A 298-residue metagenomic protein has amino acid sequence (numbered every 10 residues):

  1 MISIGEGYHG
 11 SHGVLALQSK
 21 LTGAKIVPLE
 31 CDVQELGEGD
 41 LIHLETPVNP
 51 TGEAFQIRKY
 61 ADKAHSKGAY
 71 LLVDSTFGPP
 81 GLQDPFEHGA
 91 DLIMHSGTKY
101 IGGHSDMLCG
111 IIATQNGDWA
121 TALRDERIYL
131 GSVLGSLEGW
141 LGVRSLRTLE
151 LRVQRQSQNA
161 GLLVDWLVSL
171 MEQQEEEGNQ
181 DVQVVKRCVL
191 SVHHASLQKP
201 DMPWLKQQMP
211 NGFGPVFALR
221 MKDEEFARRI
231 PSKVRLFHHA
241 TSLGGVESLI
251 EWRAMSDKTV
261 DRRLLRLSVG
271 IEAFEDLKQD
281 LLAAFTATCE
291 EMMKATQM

Functional and structural regions predicted by a protein language model:
M1-C188, H193, K199, W204 (+1 more regions): Conserved PLP-enzyme active-site core in the AAT-like
G7-H9, L15-L17, T22, V27-P28 (+3 more regions): PLP-dependent enzyme catalytic core of the Aspartate aminotransferase-like
Q34-L36, E224-R229, A273-Q279: Short, conserved charged micro-motifs
M107-C109, L137, G212-V216, R262-R266: Short, solvent-exposed beta-strand edge segments and adjacent coil->beta transition regions
G142-L151, G214-K222, L265-G270: Short, well-ordered beta-strand elements within core beta-sheets of diverse protein domains
T148, L163, S196-P200, M221-D223 (+2 more regions): Glycine-rich beta-alpha junction loops
N179-H239, L243: Conserved PLP-binding catalytic core of the aspartate aminotransferase-like
